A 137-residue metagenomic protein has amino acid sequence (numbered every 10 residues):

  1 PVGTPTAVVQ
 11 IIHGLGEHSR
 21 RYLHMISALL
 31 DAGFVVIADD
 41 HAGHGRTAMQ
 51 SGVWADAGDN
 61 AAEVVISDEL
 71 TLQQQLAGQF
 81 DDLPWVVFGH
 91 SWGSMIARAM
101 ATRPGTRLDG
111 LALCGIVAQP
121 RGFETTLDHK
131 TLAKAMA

Functional and structural regions predicted by a protein language model:
P1-P5: Short beta-strand-to-loop junctions in surface cap/lid or active-site-entrance loops
I12, D39-H41, C114: Alpha/beta-hydrolase
G14-E17: Active-site glycine-rich loops that stabilize anionic/oxyanionic intermediates across multiple enzyme folds
S19-L23, R46-M49: Short N-terminal helix/helix-N-cap motif within the alpha/beta-hydrolase-1
A28-G52: Conserved alpha/beta-hydrolase
A57-G78: Alpha/beta-hydrolase active-site loop
F80-S91: Alpha/beta-hydrolase fold nucleophile elbow
I96-A137: Alpha/beta-hydrolase-fold enzymes
